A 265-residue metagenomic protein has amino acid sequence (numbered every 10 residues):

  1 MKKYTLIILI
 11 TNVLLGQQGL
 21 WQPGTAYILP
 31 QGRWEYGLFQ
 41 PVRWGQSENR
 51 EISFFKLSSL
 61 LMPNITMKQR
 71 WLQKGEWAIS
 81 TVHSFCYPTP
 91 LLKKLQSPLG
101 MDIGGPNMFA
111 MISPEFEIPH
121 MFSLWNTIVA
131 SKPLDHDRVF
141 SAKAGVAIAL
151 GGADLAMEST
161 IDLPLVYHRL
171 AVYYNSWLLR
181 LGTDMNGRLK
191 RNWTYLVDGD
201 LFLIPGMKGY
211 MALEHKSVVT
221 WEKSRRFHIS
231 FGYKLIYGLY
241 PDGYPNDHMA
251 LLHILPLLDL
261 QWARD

Functional and structural regions predicted by a protein language model:
K3-L14: Sec-dependent N-terminal signal peptides
N12, Q17-G24: Short, basic/low-complexity N-terminal boundary segments at the transition from targeting/disordered tails
Q18-L20, M62-L178, G182, L235 (+2 more regions): Outer-membrane pore/translocation modules
P23-V42, Q46-L60, M67, I79-C86 (+5 more regions): Transmembrane beta-strand segments that form the barrel wall of outer-membrane beta-barrel proteins
G45-N49, L72-E76, P133-D137, R188-T194 (+2 more regions): Outer-membrane beta-barrel channels and translocator barrels
S59, W177, M211: Short, glycine/acidic-rich beta->alpha junctions
N175-L203: Alpha-helical membrane segments in multi-pass integral membrane proteins
G199, I204-D265: Predominantly the C-terminal beta-signal and adjacent terminal strand-loop region of outer-membrane beta-barrel
